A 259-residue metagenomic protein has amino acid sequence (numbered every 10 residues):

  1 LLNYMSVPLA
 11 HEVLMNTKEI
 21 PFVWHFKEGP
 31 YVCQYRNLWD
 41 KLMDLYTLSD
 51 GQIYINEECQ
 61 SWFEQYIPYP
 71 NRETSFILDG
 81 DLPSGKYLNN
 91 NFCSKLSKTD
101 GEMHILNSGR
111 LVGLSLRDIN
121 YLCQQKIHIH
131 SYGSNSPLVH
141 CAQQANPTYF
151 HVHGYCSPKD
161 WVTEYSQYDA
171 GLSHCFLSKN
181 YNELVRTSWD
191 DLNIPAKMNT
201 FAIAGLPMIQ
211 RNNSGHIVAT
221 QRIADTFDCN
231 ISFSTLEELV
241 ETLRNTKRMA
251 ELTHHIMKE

Functional and structural regions predicted by a protein language model:
L2-P8: Short His-centered aromatic/hydrophobic patch
L14-C33: Active-site proximal beta-strand in glycosyltransferases
Y35, L42-T74, P83-Y87, S136-H140 (+1 more regions): A short, active-site helix/loop in glycosyltransferases that binds the activated sugar's phosphate group
L82-S166: Conserved catalytic-core segment of nucleotide-activated headgroup transferases in glycan assembly
S157-I203, I209-R222: Nucleotide-sugar-dependent
A196, G215-T242: Change "using UDP/GDP/dTDP sugars" to "using nucleotide sugars
E241, R248-E259: A short, well-ordered alpha-helix in the C-terminal region of glycosyltransferases
